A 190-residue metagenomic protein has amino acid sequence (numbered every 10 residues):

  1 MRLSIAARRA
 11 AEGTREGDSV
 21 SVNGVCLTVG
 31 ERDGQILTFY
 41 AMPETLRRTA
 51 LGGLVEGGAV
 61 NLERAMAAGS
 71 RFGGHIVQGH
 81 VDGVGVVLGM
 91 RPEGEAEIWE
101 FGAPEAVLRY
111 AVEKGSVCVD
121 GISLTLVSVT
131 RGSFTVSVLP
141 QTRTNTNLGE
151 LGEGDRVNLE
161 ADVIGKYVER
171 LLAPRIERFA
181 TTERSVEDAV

Functional and structural regions predicted by a protein language model:
M1-V190: Conserved loop->alpha-helix
